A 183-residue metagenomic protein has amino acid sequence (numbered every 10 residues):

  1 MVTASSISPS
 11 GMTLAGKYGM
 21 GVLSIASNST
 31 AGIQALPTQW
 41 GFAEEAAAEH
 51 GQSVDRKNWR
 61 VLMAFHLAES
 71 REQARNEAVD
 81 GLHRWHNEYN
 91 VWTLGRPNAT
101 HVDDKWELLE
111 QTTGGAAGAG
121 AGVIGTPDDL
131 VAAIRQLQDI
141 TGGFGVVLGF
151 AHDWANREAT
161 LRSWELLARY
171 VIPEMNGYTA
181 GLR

Functional and structural regions predicted by a protein language model:
M1-A4, V22-I25, K57-M63, V146-G149: Hydrophobic faces of well-ordered beta-strands that scaffold small-molecule active sites in alpha/beta enzyme cores
M1-M20, Q34, G41, E49: Internal, glycine-rich beta/alpha segment that forms the wall or movable "lid" of small-molecule/cofactor binding
I7, N28, F65-L67, H152-D153: Active-site-proximal loop/turn and secondary-structure-junction residues that shape catalytic pockets, frequently
S8-P9, R71, P127, R157: Residues at or immediately preceding the N-termini of alpha-helices
A26-I33, L148-T160: Glycine-rich, proline-tolerant flexible connector loops at the mouths of alpha/beta enzymes
A31-G145, N176-R183: An alpha-helical appendage that flanks or caps ligand/catalytic pockets
S70-Q73, A155-L166, N176: Short glycine/threonine-rich loop-to-helix capping motif typified by GTGT followed within a few residues by an Asp-Pro
